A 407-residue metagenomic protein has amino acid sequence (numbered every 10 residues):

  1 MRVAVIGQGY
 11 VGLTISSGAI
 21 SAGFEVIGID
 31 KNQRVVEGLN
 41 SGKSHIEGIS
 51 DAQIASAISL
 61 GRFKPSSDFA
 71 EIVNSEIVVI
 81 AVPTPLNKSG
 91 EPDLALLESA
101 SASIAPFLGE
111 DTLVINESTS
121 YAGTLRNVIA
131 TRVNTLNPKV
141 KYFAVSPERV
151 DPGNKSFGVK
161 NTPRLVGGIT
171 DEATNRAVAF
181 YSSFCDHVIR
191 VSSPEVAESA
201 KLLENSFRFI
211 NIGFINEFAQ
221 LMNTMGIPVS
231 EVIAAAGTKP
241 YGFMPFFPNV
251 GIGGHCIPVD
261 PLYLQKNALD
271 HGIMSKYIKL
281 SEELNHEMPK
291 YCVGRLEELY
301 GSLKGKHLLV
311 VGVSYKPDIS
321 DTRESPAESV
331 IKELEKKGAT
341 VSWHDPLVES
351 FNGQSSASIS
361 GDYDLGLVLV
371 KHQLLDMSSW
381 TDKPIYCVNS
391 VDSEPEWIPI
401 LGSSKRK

Functional and structural regions predicted by a protein language model:
M1-K407: Structural/interface elements that position substrates and couple domains in central-metabolism enzymes
